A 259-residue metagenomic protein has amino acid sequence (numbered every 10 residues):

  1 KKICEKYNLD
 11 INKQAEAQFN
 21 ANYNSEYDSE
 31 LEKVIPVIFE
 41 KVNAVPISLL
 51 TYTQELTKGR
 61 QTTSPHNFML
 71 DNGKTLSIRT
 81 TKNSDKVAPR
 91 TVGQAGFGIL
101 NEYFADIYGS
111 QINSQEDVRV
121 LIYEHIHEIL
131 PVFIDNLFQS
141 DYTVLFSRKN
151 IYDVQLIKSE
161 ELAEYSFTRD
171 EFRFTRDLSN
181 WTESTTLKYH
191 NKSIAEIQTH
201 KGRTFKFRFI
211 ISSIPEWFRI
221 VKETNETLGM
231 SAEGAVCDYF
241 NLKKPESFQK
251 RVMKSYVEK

Functional and structural regions predicted by a protein language model:
K1-E258: Nucleic-acid endonuclease domains
